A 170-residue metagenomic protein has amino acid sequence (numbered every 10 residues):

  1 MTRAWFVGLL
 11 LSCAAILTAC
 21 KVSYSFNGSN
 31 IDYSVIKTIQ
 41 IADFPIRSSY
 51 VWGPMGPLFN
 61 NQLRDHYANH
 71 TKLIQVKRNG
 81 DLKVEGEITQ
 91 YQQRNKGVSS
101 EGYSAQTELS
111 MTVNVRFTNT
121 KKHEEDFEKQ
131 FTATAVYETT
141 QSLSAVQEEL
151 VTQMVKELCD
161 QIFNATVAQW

Functional and structural regions predicted by a protein language model:
M1-C20: Sec-dependent bacterial lipoprotein signal peptides
I16-N61, D65, K72, N164-W170: A structural "domain/chain start" motif
N27, N69-I74, R78-D126, T134-A145 (+1 more regions): Surface-exposed short loop/turn segments
P45-W52, Q141-E149: Second-shell loop/turn segments in exported
N60, R64-A68, N114, C159: Generic solvent-exposed, charged/amphipathic alpha-helical segments that serve as macromolecular interface scaffolds
Q147-W170: Compositionally biased, intrinsically disordered linkers/stalks adjacent to structured regions
